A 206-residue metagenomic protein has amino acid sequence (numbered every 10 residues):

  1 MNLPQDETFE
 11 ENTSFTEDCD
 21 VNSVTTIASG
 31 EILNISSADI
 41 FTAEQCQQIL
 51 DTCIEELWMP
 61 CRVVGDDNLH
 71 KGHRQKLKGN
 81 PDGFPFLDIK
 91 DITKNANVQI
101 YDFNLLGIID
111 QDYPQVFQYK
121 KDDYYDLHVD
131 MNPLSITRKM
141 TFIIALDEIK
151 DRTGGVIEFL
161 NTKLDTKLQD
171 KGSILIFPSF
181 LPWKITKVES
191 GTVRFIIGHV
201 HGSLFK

Functional and structural regions predicted by a protein language model:
N2-I108: Non-heme Fe(II)/2-oxoglutarate
K94-K206: Catalytic core of non-heme Fe(II) oxygenases with the double-stranded beta-helix
